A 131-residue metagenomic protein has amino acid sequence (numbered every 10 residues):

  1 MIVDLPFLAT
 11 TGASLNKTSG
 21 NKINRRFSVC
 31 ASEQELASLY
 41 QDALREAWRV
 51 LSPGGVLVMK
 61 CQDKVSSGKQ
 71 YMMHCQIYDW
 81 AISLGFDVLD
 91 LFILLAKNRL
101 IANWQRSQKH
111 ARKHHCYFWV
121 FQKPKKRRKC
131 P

Functional and structural regions predicted by a protein language model:
M1-P131: Class I S-adenosyl-L-methionine-dependent methyltransferase catalytic core
